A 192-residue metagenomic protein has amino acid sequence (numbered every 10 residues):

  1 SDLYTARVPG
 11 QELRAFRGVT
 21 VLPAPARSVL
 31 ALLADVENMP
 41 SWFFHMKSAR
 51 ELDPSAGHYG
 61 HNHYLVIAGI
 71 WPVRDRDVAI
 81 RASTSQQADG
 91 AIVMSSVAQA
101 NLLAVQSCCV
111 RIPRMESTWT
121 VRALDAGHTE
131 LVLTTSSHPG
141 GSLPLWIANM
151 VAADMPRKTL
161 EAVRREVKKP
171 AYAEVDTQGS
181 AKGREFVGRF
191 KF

Functional and structural regions predicted by a protein language model:
S1-F192: Eukaryotic helix-grip
